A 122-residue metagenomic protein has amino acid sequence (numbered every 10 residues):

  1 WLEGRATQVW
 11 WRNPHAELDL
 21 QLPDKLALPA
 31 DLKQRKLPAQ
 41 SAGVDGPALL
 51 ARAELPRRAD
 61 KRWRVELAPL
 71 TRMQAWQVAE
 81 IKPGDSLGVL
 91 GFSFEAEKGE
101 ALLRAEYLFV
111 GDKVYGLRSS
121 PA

Functional and structural regions predicted by a protein language model:
W1, N13-E17, D60-R62, G84-S86 (+1 more regions): Extracytoplasmic
L2-A6: Conserved hydrophobic positions within beta-strands
R12-K33: Short aromatic-glycine-enriched beta-strand elements
A27-L55: Intrinsically disordered, low-complexity domain-flanking/linker segments in eukaryotic proteins, enriched
A53-A68: Short, basic/aromatic beta-hairpin or loop at an interaction surface
P56-R58, R72-V89: Short nucleic-acid-contacting surface segments enriched for D/E, G, S/T with interspersed K/R
F94-P121: OB-fold/S1-family single-stranded nucleic acid-binding modules
